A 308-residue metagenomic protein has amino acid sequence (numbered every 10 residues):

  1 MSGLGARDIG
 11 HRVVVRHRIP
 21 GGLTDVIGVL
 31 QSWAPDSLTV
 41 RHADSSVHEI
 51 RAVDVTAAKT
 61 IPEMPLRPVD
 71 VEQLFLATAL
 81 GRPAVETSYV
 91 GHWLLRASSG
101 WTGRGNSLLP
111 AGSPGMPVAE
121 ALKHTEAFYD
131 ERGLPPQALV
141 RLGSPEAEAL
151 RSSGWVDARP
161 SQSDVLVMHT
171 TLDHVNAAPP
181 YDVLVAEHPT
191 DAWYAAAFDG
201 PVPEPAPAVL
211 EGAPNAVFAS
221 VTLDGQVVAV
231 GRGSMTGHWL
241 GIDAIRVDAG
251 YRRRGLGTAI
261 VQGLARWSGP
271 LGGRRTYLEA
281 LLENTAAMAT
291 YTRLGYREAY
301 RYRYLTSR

Functional and structural regions predicted by a protein language model:
M1-G10, P20-V26, Q31-W33, S46-E131 (+1 more regions): N-terminal charged segments
V15, S37-S45, I50: SH3/SH3-like beta-barrel fold
G81-A84, L94, W101, V118-A195 (+2 more regions): Acyl-donor-binding surface of acyltransferase catalytic domains
R104-S113, H238-A249: Conserved acetyl-CoA binding element of GNAT-fold acetyltransferases
V118-E126, A244-A249, R253-P270, A289-R293: Conserved acetyl-CoA-binding loop-helix of GNAT-fold acetyltransferases
R132-R141, S268-E279: Conserved GNAT acetyl-CoA-binding A-motif
L139-E146, A249, L278-M288, L305-R308: Conserved beta-strand-loop-alpha-helix junction that forms the acyl-donor binding cleft
A177-A244: Flexible, substrate/cofactor-facing loop regions flanked by secondary structure within enzyme catalytic domains
